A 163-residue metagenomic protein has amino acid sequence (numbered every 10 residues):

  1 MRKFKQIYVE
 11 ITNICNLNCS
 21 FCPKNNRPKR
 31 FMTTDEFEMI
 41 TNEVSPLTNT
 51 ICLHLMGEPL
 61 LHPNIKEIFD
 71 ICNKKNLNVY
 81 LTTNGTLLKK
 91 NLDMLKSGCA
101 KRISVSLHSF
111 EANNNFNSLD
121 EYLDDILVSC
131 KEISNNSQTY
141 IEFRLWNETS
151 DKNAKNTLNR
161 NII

Functional and structural regions predicted by a protein language model:
M1-I103, N114-S118: Conserved alpha-helical substructure of the radical SAM core
R30-M32, K75-N78, D93-I163: Radical SAM enzyme [4Fe-4S]-AdoMet core and its adjacent flexible, acidic and glycine-rich loops/tails across
